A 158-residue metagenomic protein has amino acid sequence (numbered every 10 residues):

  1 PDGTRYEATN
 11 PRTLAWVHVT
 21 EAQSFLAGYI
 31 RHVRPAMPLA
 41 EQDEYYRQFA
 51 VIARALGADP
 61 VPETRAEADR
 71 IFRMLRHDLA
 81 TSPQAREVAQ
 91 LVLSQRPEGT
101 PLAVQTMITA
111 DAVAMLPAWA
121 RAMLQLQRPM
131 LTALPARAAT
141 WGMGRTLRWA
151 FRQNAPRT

Functional and structural regions predicted by a protein language model:
P1-T158: Mature, function-bearing regions of proteins
